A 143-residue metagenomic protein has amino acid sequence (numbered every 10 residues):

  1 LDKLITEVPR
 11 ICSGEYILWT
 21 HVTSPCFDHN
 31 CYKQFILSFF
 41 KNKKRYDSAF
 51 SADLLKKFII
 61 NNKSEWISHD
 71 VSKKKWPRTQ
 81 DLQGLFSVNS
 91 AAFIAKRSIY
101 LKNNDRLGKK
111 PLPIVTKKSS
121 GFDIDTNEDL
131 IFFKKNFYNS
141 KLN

Functional and structural regions predicted by a protein language model:
L1-E7, Y16, V22-K117: Conserved core of the sugar-phosphate nucleotidyltransferase
S13: Phosphate-bearing ligand-interacting subdomains that bind or position ATP/ADP/UDP/GDP/NAD(P) or nucleotide-linked
H21, I94, D123-N127: Alpha-helical architecture
I114-V115, S119-N143: Hydrophobic helical membrane-anchoring modules
